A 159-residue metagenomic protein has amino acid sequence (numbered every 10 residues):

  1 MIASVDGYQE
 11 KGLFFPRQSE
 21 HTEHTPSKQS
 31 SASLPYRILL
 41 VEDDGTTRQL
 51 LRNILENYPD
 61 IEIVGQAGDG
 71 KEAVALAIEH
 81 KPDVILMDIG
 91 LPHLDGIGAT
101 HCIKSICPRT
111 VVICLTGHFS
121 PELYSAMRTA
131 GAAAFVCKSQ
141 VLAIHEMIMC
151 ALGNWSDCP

Functional and structural regions predicted by a protein language model:
M1-R37, A143-P159: Non-catalytic signal-transmission and effector/linker regions of two-component phosphorelay proteins
E42: Conserved acidic carboxylate
G45-G65: Two-component/phosphorelay signaling modules centered on CheY-like receiver
D69-E72, D95-G98: Acidic catalytic/metal-coordinating carboxylates
D88, T116: Active-site residues of response regulator receiver
P92: The feature encodes the CheY-like receiver
I97-P108: Short amphipathic alpha-helix used as the core "switch/output" element in two-component signaling
G98, F119-C150: Alpha4 helix (beta4-alpha4-beta5 surface) of REC/receiver domains from two-component response regulators
